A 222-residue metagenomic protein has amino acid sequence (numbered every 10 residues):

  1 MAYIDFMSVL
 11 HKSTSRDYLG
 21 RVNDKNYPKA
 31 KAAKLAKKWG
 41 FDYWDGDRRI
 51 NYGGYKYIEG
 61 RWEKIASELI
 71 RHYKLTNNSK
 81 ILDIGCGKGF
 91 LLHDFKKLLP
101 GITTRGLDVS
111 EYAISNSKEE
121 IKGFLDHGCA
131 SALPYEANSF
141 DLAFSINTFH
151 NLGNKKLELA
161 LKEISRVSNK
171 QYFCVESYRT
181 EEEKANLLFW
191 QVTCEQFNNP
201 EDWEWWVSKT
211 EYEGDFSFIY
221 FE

Functional and structural regions predicted by a protein language model:
M1-Y73, K80-I84, K88-P134, L152-L159 (+2 more regions): Class I (Rossmann-like) S-adenosyl-L-methionine-dependent methyltransferase catalytic domain, capturing the SAM-binding
F144: A conserved beta-strand element that flanks and buttresses the S-adenosyl-L-methionine
T148: Hydrophobic adenine-recognition pocket in adenosine-nucleotide-binding enzymes
